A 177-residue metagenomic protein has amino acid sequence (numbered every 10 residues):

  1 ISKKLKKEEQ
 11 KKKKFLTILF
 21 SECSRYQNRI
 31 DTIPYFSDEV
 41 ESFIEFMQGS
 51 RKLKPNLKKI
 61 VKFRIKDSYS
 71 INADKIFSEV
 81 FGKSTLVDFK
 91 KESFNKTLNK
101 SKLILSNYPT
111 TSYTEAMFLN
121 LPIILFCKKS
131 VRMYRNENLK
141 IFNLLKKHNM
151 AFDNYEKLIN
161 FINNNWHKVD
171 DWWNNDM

Functional and structural regions predicted by a protein language model:
I1, F20, I65, K91 (+2 more regions): Residues at the C-termini of beta-strands that transition into short coil/loop
S2-I76: Conserved catalytic-core segment of nucleotide-activated headgroup transferases in glycan assembly
S2-K13, N99-S106, N164-V169: Short, surface-exposed amphipathic charged segments that create phosphate/polyanion-binding patches used for binding
S2-K4, M47-Q48, F89-S93, T111 (+1 more regions): A generic local structural motif
K12-I18, L57-F63, S84-T85, L103-I104 (+2 more regions): Hydrophobic beta-strand segments of well-ordered beta-sheets in folded domains
I44, K62-L119, K129: Donor nucleotide-activated moiety binding/catalytic core segment of transferases that use nucleotide-activated donors
S78-G82, L103, Y108-M177: Catalytic binding pocket for nucleotide-activated donors in carbohydrate/polymer assembly enzymes
